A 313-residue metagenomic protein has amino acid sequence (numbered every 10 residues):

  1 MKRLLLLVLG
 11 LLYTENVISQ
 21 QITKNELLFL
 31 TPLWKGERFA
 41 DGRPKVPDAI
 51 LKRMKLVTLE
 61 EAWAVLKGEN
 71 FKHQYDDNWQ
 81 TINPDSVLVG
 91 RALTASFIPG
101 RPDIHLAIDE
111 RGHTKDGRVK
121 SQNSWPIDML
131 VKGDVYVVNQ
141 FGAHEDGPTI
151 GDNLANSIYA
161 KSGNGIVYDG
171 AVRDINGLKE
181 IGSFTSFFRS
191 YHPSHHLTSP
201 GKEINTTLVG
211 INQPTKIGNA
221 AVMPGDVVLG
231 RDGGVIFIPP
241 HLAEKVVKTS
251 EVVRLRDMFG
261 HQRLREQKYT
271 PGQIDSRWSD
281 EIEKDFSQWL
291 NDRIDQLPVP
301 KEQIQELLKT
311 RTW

Functional and structural regions predicted by a protein language model:
K2-L7: Sec-dependent signal peptide recognition, specifically the positively charged N-region followed immediately by
V17-S19: Boundary at the C-terminal end of the N-terminal hydrophobic targeting segment
I22, L27-K55: Amphipathic alpha-helical packing elements
A40, R231-D232: Short acidic-glycine loop/turn motifs at beta-strand connectors
G42, I158, D226-V228: Buried hydrophobic positions in well-ordered alpha/beta secondary-structure cores of metabolic enzymes
R53-E61, V65-P224, F237-E283, D292-Q303 (+1 more regions): Feature captures the catalytic cores and cofactor-binding loops of soluble hydro-lyases/lyases that act on carboxylate
